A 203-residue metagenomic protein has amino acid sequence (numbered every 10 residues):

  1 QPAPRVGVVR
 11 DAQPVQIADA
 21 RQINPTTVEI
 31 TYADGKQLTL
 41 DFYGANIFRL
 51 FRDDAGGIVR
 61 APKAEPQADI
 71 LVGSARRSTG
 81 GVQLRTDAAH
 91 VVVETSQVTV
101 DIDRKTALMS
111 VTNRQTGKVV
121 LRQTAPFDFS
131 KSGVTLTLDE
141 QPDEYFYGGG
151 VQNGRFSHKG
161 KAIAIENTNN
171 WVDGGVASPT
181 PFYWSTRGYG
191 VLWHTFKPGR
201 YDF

Functional and structural regions predicted by a protein language model:
Q1-F203: N-terminal accessory segment at the very beginning of proteins
